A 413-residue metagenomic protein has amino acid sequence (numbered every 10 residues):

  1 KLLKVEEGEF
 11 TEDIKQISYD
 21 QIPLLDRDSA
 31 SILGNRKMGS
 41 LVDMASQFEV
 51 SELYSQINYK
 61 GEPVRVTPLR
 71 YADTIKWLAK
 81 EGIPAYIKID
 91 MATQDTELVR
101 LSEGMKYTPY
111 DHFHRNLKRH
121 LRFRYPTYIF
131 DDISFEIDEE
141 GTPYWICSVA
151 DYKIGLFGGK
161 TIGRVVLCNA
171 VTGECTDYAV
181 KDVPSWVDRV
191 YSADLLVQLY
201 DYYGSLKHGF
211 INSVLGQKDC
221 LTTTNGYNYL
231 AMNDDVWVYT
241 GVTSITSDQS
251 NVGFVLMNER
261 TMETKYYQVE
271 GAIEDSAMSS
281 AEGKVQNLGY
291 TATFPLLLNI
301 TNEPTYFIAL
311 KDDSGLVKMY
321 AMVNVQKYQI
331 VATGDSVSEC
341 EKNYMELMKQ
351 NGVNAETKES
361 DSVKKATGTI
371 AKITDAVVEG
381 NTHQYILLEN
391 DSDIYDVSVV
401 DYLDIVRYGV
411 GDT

Functional and structural regions predicted by a protein language model:
K1-T413: Soluble extracytoplasmic regions of secretory-pathway and membrane proteins
